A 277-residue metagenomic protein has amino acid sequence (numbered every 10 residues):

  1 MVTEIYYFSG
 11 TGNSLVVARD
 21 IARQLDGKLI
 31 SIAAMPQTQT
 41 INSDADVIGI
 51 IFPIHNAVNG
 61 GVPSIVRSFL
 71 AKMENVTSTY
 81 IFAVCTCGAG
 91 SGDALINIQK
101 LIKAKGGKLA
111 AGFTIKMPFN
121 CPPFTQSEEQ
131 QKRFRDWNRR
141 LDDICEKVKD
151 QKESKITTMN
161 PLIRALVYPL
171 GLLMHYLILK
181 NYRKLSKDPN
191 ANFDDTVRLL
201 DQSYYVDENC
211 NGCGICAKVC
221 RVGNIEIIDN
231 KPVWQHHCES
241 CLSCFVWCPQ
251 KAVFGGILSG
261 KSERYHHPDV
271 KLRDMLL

Functional and structural regions predicted by a protein language model:
V2-I5, S9-M35, N42-D194, G256-Y265 (+1 more regions): FMN-binding flavodoxin-like domain, especially the glycine-rich phosphate-binding loop
N181-Q202, G212-I228: Short, charged low-complexity linear segments at domain edges
Y205-E239, S243-G260: Iron-sulfur cluster-binding cysteine motifs and their immediate structural context in ferredoxin-like electron-transfer
V270-L276: C-terminal membrane-proximal segments flanking the terminal transmembrane helix
